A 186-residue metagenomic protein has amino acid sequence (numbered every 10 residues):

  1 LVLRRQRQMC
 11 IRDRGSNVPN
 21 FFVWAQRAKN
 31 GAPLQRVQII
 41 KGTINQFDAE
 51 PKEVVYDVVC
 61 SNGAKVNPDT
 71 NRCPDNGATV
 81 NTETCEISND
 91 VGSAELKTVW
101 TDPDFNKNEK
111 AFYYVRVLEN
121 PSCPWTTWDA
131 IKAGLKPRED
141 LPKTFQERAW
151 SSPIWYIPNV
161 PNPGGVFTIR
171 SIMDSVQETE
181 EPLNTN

Functional and structural regions predicted by a protein language model:
L1-R7, I11: Single conserved hydrophobic/aromatic residue that forms the stacking wall/gate of nucleotide- or nucleobase-binding
N20-A32: Short amphipathic, basic-aromatic surface patches that mediate peripheral association with negatively charged
I39, V115, S151: Divalent metal-coordination and catalytic microenvironments
V58-V99: Extended, solvent-exposed segments with strong compositional bias
E109-E119: Short, aromatic- and glycine-rich surface loops/edge beta-strands on solvent-exposed regions
L118-K132: Short acidic/polar inter-strand loop motif in beta-rich domains
R138-A149, P158-R170: Low-complexity, Pro/Ser/Thr- and charge-rich linker/hinge segments at domain boundaries
G165-N186: C-terminal cell-surface addressing/anchoring modules of secreted/extracellular proteins
